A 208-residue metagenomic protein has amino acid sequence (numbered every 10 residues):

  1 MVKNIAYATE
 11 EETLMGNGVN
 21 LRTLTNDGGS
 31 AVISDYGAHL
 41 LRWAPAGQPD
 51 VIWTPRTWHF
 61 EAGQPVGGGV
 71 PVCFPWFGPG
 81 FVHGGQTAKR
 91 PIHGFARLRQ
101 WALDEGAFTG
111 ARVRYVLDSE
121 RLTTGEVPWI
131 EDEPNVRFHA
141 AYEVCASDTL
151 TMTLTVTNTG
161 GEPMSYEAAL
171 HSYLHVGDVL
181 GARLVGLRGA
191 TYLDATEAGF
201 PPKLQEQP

Functional and structural regions predicted by a protein language model:
V2-G69: Beta-strand-rich N-terminal accessory domains
E12-L14, R90-S147: Extended, loop-rich substrate-binding clefts of extracytoplasmic carbohydrate-active enzymes
I33, L154-G160: Asparagine-centered strand-capping/turn motif at beta-strand->loop junctions
R42-A44, E162-A169: Short, hydrophobic/aromatic beta-strand segments
I52-L98: Hot-dog-fold acyl-thioester-processing enzymes
E120-L122, T159-G161, G177: Short coil/turn motifs at secondary-structure junctions
P163-S165, Y173-P208: Active-site/ligand-binding surface loops and adjacent short beta/alpha elements that line catalytic pockets across
